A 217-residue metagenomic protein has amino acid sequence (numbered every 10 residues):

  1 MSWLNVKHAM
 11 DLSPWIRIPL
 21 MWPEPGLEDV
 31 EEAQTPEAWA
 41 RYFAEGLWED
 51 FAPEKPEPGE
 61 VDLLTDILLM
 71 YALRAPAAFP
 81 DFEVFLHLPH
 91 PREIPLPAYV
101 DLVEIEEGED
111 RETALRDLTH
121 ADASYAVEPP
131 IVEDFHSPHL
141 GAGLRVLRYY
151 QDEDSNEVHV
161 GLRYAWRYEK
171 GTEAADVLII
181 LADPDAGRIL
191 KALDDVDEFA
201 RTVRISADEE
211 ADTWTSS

Functional and structural regions predicted by a protein language model:
M1-V160, Y168-D176, L181-S217: N-terminal targeting sequences that direct proteins away from the cytosol to non-cytosolic compartments
